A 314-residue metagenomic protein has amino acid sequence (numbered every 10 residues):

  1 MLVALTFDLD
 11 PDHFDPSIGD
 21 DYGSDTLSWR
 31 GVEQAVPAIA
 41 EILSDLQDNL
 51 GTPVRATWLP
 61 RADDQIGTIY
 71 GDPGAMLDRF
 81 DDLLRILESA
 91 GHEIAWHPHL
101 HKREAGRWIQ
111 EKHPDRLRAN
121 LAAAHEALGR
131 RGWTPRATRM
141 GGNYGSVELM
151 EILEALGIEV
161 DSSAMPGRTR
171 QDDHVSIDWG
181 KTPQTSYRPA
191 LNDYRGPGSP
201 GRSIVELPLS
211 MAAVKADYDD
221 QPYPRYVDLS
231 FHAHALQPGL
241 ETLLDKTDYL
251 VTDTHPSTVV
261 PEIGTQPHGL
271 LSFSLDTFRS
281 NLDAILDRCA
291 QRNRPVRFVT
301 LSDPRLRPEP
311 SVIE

Functional and structural regions predicted by a protein language model:
M1, I39-L50, L77-A90, R188-S199 (+1 more regions): Short amphipathic alpha-helices and their capping/turn segments at secondary-structure boundaries
M1-R85: Active-site beta->alpha N-cap acidic-glycine motif
D8, H97, T138, L153 (+2 more regions): Conserved, mostly hydrophobic/aromatic
L9-D12, R61-I66, L100-R103, N143-G145 (+5 more regions): Short, solvent-exposed loop/turn segments at secondary-structure junctions
W29-I42, P73-D81, L117-A122, Y187-P189 (+2 more regions): Well-ordered, non-membrane alpha-helical segments in soluble/globular domains
L50-Y144, T252, P256-S257, G264: Metal-dependent polysaccharide deacetylase catalytic core of the NodB/CE4 family, i.e., the active-site-bearing domain
M140-D248: Active-site-adjacent pocket scaffolds in enzyme catalytic domains
Y226-E314: C-terminal domain-boundary segment and adjacent tail
